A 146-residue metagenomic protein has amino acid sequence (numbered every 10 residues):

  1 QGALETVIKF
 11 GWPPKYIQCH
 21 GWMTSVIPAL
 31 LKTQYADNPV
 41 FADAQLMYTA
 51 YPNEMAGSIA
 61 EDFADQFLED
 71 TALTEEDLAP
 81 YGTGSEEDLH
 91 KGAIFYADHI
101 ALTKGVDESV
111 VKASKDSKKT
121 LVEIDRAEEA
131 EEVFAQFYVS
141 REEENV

Functional and structural regions predicted by a protein language model:
Q1-V146: Catalytic cores of nucleotide-sugar-dependent glycosyltransferases that transfer UDP/GDP/TDP-activated
